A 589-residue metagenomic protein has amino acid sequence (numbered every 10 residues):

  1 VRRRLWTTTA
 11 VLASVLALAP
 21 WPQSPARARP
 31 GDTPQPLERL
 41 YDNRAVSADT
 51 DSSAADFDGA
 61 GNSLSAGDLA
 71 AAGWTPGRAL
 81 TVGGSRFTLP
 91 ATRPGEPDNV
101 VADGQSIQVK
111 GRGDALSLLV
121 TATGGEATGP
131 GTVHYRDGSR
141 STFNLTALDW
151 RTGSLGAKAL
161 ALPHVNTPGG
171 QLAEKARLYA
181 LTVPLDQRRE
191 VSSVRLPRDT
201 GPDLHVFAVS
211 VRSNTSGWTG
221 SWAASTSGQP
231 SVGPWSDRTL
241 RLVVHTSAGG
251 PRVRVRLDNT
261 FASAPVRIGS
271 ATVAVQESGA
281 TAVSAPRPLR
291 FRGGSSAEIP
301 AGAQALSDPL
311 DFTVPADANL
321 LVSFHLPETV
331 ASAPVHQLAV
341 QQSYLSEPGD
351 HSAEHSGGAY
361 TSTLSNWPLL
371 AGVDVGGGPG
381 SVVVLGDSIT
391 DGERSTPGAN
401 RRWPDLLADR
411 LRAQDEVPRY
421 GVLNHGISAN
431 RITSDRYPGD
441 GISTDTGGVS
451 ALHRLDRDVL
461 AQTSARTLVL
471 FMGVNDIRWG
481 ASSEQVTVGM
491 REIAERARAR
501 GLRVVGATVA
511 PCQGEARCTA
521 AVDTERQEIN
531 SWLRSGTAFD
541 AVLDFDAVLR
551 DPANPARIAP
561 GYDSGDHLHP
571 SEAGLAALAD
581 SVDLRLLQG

Functional and structural regions predicted by a protein language model:
R3-T7, A19-P22, R27-T226: N-terminal/edge-of-domain interface segments
S14, A26-L40, A45-A48, S52-L64 (+4 more regions): N-terminal secretory targeting modules
D258, H325, L385-S388, N424-N430 (+3 more regions): Active-site-proximal beta-strand/loop segments in catalytic clefts of secreted hydrolases
P265, A274, A359, A371 (+2 more regions): Conserved SGNH/GDSL esterase-like catalytic core that processes O-acyl groups on lipids and polysaccharides
R401, D405, D409, H453 (+9 more regions): Solvent-exposed, polar/charged alpha-helical surfaces in well-ordered, non-transmembrane soluble domains, broadly
R431, P438-S443, A510-G589: Catalytic His-Asp segment of secreted/periplasmic serine-dependent ester chemistry enzymes
F471-R478, I493-Q527: Active-site segments of SGNH/GDSL-like serine hydrolases that catalyze O-acetyl group transfer/hydrolysis on lipids
